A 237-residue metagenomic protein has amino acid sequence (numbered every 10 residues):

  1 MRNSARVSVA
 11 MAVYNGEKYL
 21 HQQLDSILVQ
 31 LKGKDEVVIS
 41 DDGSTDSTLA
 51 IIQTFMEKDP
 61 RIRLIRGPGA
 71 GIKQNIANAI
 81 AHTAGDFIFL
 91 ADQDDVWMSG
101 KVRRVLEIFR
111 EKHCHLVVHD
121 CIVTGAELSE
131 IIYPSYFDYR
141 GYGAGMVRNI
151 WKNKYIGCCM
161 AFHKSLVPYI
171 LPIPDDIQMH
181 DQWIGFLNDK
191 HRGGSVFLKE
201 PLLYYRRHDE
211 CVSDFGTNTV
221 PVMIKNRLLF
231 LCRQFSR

Functional and structural regions predicted by a protein language model:
R6-S8, E36, W183: Cell-envelope/extracellular polymer assembly enzymes that use nucleotide-activated donors
G16-V29: Short, well-formed alpha-helical segments that are part of the catalytic scaffolds of diverse glycosyltransferases
I27, D42-G43, A70: Conserved short acidic donor-positioning loop in nucleotide-sugar-dependent glycosyltransferases
D41-A50: A conserved acidic beta->alpha catalytic loop
G67-T83: Glycine-rich, basic loop-to-helix element that forms the pyrophosphate-binding segment of sugar-nucleotide handling
I88: Short aromatic/hydrophobic "clamp" motif used to bind/position activated sugar donors
V102-I131: Conserved donor NDP-sugar-binding/catalytic core segment of glycosyltransferases
G143-G216: Conserved nucleotide-sugar donor-binding catalytic segment
